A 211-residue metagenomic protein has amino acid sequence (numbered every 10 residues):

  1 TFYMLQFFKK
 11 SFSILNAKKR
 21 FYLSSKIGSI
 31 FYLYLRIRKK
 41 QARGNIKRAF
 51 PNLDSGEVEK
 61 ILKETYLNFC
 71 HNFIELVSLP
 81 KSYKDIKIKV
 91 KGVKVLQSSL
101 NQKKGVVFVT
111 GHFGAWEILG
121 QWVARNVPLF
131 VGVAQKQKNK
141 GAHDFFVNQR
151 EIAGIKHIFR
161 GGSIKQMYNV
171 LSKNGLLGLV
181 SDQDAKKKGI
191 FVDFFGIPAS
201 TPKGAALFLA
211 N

Functional and structural regions predicted by a protein language model:
T1-T110, D144-N148: Membrane-anchoring hydrophobic helices of lipid-metabolizing enzymes
S11-L15, G114-G120, N169-D182: Short, composition-biased local secondary-structure segments
K40, N139-K140, A199-P202: Active-site metal-coordination segments of metallo-dependent hydrolases
G92-V93, A142, R160-I164, T201-P202: Amphipathic coiled-coil/heptad-repeat helices and related helical stalk/stem segments that mediate oligomerization
V95, L119, F145, Q166 (+1 more regions): Short, hydrophobic/aromatic alpha-helical segments in well-folded domains
S99, V123, R150, V170 (+1 more regions): A generic structural signal for well-ordered alpha-helical segments
Q102-G161, D184-I197: Catalytic core of membrane glycerolipid acyltransferases/transacylases, capturing the structured, soluble-facing
I164-N211: Membrane-associated lipid acylation/remodeling enzymes share a hydrophobic transmembrane-juxtamembrane segment
